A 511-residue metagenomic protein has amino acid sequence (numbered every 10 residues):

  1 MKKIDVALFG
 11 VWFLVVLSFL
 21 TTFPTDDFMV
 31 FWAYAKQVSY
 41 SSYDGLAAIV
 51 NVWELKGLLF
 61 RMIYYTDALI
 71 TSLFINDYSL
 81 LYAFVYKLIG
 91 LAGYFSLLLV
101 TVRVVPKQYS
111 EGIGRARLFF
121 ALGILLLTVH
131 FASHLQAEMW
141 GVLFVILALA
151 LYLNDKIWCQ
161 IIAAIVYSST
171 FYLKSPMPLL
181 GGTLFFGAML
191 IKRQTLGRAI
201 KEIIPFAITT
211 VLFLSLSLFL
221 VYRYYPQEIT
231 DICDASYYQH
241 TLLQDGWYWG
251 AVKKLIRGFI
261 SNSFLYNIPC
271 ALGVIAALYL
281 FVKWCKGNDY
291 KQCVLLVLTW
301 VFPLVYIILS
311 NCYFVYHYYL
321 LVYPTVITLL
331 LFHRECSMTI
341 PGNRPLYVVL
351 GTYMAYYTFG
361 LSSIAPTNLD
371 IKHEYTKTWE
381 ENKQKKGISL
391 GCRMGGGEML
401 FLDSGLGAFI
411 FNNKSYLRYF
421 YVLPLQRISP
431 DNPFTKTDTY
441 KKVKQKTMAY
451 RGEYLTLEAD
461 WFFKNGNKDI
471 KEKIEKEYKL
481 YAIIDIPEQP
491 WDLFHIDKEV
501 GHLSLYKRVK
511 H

Functional and structural regions predicted by a protein language model:
S18-D26, S42-Y65: Membrane-proximal lumenal/periplasmic loop motifs of glycosylation machinery
A33-Q37, N51-F84, T170: Short hydrophobic/aromatic helix or loop-helix immediately within or flanking a transmembrane segment in polytopic
K56, P176-M177, Y222, P226-Q227 (+1 more regions): Extracytoplasmic
L97-V105, N262-Y290, L296-L304: Hydrophobic, aromatic-rich transmembrane alpha-helices and their immediate juxtamembrane boundary segments
K107-G112, E138-W140, V145-I162, L265 (+2 more regions): Membrane-interface transmembrane helices that cradle and orient dolichyl/undecaprenyl
H130-G141, F314: Short acidic/glycine- and proline-prone juxtamembrane loop motifs at membrane-interface regions of multi-pass membrane
F144, L179, S310-P341: Hydrophobic/aromatic-rich transmembrane helices and adjacent perimembrane loops
Q160-S175, G181-F186, W300-L309: Membrane-interface alpha helices of multi-pass inner-membrane proteins
